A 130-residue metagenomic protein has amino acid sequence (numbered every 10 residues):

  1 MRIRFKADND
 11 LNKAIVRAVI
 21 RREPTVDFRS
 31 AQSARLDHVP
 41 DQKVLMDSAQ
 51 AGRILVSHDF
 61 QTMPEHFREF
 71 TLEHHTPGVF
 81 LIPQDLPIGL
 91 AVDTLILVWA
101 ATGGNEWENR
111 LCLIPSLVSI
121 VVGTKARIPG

Functional and structural regions predicted by a protein language model:
R2-N9, K13-T25, Q32, L36 (+2 more regions): Acidic, PIN/NYN-like endoribonuclease modules and their adjacent C-terminal/linker elements
F28-A31, V56-S57: Short, conserved beta-strand edge motifs with alternating hydrophobic and charged residues
D41, A49-F67: Acidic, metal-binding active-site segment of PIN/NYN-like and related structure-specific nucleases
